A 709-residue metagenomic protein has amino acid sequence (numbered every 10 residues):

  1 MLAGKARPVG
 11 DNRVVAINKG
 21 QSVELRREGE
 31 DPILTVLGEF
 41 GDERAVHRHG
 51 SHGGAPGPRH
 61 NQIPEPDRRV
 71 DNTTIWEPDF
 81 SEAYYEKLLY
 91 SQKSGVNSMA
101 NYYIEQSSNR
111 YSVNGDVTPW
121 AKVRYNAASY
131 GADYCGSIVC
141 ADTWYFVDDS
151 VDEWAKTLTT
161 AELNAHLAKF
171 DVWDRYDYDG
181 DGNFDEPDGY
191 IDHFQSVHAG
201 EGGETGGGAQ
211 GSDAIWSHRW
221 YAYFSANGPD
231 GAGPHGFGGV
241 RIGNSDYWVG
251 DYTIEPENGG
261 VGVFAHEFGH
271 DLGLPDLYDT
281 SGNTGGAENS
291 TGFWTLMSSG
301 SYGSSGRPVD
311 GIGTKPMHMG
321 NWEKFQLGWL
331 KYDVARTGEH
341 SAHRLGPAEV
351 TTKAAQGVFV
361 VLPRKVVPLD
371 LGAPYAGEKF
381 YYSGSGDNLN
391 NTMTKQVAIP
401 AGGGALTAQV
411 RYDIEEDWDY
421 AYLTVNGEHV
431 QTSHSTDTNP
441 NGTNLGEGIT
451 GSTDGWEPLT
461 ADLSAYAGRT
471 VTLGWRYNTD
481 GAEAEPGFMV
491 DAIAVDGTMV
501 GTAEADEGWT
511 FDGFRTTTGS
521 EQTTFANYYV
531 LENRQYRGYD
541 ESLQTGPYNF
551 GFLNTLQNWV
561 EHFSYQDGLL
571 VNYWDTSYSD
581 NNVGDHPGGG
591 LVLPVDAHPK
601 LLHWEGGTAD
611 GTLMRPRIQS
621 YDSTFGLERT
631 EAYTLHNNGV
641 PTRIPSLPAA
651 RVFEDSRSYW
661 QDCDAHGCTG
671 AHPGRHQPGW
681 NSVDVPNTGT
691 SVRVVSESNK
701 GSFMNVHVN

Functional and structural regions predicted by a protein language model:
M1-S290, N709: Active-site-proximal segment of zinc-dependent metalloprotease catalytic domains
E30-L34, G189-F194, G292-F293, A408 (+2 more regions): Loop/turn elements at helix/coil->beta-strand transitions in domains of secreted/extracellular proteins
V46-K93, N97-R110, N114-V117, W144 (+8 more regions): Non-catalytic C-terminal accessory/binding modules of secreted extracellular proteins
A401-G403, R411-Y420, G481-A484, Y539: Extended, low-complexity, turn-rich repeat/linker tracts enriched in Gly/Pro/Ser/Thr and Asp/Glu that occur
G404-Y412, T470-N478, A503: Extracellular beta-strand-rich recognition modules
W418, T479-D496: Extracellular carbohydrate recognition
E447-T472, R476-D480: Short, surface-exposed tryptophan/glycine-enriched loops that mediate extracellular molecular recognition
A505-T517: Short, tryptophan-glycine- and acidic/Ser/Thr-enriched carbohydrate-recognition patches
